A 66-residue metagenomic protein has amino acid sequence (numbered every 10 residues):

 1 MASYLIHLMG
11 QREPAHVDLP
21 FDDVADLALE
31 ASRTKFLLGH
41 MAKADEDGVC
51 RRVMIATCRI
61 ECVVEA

Functional and structural regions predicted by a protein language model:
A2-G10: A short beta-strand micro-motif
M9, L19-P20, E65-A66: Surface loops and adjacent helix of pleckstrin homology
M9-Q11, D22-V24, A44-E46, C58: Generic structural motif
R12-H16, V49-R52: Short, mixed charged/polar active-site loops that provide acid/base catalysis or chelate metal/phosphate cofactors
E13-L38: Short, flexible N-terminal segments of the mature chain
T34-A66: Short, mixed-charge low-complexity intrinsically disordered segments
